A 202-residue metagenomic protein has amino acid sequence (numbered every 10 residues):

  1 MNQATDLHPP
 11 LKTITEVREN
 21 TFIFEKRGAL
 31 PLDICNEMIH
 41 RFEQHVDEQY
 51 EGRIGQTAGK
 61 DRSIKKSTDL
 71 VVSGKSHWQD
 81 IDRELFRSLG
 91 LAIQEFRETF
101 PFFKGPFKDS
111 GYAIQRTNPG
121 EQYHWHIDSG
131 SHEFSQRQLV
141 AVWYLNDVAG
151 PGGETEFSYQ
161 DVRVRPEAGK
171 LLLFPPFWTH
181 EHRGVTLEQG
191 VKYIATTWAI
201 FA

Functional and structural regions predicted by a protein language model:
M1-L171, T179-A202: Fe(II)/2-oxoglutarate oxygenase catalytic core
